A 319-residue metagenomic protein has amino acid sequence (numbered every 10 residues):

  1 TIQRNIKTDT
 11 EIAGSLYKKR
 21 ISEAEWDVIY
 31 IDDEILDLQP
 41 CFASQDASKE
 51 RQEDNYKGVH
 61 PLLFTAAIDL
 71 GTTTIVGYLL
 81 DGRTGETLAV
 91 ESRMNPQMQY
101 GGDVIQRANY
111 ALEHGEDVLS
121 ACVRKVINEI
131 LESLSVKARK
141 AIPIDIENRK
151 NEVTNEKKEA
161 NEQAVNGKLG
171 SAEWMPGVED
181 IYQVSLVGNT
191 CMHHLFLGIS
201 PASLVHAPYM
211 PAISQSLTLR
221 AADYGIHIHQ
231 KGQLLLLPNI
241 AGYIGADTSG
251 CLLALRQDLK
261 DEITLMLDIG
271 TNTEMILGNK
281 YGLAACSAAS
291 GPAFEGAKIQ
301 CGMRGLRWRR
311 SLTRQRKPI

Functional and structural regions predicted by a protein language model:
T1-A67, T72-T74, T84, A121-R124 (+5 more regions): Nucleotide/phosphate-binding catalytic cleft detector across ATP-hydrolyzing and phosphate-transferring enzymes
Q3-N5, D9, G101, A111-G115 (+5 more regions): Alpha-helix initiation/capping motif
N5, N55, N95, N109 (+9 more regions): Detector for Asparagine
S44-Y56, V136-P176: Intrinsic disorder/low-complexity segments
G71-T72, G77-I105, S203-S216, G250 (+1 more regions): Glycine-rich phosphate-binding loop of actin/hexokinase-like ATP-binding domains
G102-E116, I228-L235: Gly-rich Lys/Arg/Thr-decorated short loops/hinges at beta-loop-alpha junctions or inter-strand turns that position
A111, L235-N239, G291-I299: Short beta-alpha connecting loops at secondary-structure transitions that line or flank enzyme active sites
G115-I130, L134-S135, G302-I319: Conserved catalytic alpha/beta cores of large enzymes that bind or transform nucleotide phosphates and polynucleotides
